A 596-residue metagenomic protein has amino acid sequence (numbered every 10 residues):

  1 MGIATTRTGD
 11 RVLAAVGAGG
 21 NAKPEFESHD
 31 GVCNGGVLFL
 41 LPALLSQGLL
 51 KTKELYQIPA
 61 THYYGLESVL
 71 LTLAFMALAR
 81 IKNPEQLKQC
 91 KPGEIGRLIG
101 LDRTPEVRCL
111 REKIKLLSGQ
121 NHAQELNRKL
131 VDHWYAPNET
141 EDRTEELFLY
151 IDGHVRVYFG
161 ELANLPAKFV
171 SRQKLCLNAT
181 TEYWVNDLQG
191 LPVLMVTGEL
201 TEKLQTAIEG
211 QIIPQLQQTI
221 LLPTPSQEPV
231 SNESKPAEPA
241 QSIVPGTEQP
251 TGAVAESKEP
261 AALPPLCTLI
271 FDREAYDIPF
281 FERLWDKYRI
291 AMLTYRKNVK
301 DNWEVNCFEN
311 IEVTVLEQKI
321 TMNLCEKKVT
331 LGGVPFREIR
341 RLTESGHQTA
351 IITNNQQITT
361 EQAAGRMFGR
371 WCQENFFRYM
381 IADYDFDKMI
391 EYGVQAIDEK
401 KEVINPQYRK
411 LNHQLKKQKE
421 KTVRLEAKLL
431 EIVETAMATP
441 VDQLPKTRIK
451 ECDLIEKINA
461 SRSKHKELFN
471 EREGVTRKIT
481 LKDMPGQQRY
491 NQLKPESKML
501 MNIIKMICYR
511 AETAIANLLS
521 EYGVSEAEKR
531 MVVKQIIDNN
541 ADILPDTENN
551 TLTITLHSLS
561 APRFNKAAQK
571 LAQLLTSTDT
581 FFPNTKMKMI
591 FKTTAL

Functional and structural regions predicted by a protein language model:
M1-L175, T180-A262, S463-L596: Dynamic "connector" segments at or just before major functional cores
G160-L162, D277-D286, N302-C307: A short acidic (Asp/Glu
P225-E256, D286-Q373, I381, N549 (+3 more regions): An anionic, glycine-rich sequence signature occurring as long contiguous blocks
A262-L263, F281-A291: Short, surface-exposed basic-aromatic patches at helix termini and helix-loop junctions that form
L269-P279, N298-D301: Acidic, metal-coordinating catalytic cores used for nucleic-acid/nucleotide bond scission and strand-transfer chemistry
A291, T359, M367-V403, S461-L468 (+1 more regions): C-terminal, active-site-flanking charged/polar segments
M380-E434: Charged, amphipathic alpha-helical linkers/stalks
L425-R472, T476-I479: Extended alpha-helical coiled-coil "stalk/arm" regions that act as elongated linkers or oligomerization scaffolds
